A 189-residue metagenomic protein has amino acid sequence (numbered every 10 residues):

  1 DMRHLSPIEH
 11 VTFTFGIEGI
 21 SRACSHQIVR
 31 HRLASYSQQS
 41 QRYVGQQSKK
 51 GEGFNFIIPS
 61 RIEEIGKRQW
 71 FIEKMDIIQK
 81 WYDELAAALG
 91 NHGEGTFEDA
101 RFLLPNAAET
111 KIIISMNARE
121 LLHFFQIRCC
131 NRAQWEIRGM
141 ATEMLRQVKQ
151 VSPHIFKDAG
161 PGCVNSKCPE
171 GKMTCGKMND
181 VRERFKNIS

Functional and structural regions predicted by a protein language model:
D1-S189: Family-specific signature for flavin-dependent thymidylate synthase
